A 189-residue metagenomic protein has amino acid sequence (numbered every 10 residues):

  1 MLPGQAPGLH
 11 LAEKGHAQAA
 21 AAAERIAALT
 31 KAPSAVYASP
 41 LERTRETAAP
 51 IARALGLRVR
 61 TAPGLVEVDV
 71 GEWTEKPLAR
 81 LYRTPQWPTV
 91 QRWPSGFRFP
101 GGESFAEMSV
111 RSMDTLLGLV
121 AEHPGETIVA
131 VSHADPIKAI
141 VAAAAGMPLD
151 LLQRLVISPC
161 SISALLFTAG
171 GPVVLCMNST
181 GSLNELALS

Functional and structural regions predicted by a protein language model:
M1-S34, E42, E46-A49, R53-L57 (+2 more regions): An N-terminal RHG(E/S)-centered segment typical of histidine phosphatases
A12, H16, Y37, L41 (+2 more regions): Amphipathic, non-transmembrane alpha-helical scaffold segments
A22, A28, V68-A79, A121 (+2 more regions): Acidic, low-complexity terminal tails and accessory targeting/binding regions of phosphate-metabolizing enzymes
A32-P40, T127-V131: Short glycine-rich phosphate-binding loop at a beta-alpha junction
P50, A139-A143: Active-site signature of alpha/beta-hydrolase-fold catalytic machinery across serine- and Asp/Cys-nucleophile hydrolases
R53-R111, L166, C176, L188-S189: Phosphate-handling substructures
H123-I137: A glycine-rich beta-strand to alpha-helix segment that forms a phosphate/ribose-binding loop at ligand/cofactor sites
